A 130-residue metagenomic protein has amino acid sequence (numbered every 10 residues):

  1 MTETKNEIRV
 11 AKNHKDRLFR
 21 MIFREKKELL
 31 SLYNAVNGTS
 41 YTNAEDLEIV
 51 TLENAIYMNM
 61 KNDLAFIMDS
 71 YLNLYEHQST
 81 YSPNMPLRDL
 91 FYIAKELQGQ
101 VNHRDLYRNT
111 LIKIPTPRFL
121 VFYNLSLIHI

Functional and structural regions predicted by a protein language model:
M1-I128: Accessory alpha/beta interaction modules
